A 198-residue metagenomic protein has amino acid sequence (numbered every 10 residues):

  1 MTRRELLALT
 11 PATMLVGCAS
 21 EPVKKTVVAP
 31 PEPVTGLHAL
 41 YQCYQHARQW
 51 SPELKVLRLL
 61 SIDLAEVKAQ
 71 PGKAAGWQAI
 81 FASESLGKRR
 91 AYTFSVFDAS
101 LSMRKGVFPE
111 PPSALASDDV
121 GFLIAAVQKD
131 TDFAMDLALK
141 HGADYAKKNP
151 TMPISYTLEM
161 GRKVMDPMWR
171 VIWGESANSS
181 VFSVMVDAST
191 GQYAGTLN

Functional and structural regions predicted by a protein language model:
R3-L7: N-terminal export leaders
C18-N198: Long, terminal "pre-/pro-" and other extracytoplasmic accessory regions that lie outside the mature folded/catalytic
